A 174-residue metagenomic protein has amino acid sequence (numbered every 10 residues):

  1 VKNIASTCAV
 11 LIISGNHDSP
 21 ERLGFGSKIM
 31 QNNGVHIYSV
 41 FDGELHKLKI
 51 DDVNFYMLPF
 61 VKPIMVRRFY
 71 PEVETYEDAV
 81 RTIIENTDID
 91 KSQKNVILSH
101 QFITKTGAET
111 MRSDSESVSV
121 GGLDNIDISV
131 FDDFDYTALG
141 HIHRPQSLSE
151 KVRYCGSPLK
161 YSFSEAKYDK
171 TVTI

Functional and structural regions predicted by a protein language model:
V1-I174: Extended recognition/assembly regions associated with phosphoester-bond processing machinery
